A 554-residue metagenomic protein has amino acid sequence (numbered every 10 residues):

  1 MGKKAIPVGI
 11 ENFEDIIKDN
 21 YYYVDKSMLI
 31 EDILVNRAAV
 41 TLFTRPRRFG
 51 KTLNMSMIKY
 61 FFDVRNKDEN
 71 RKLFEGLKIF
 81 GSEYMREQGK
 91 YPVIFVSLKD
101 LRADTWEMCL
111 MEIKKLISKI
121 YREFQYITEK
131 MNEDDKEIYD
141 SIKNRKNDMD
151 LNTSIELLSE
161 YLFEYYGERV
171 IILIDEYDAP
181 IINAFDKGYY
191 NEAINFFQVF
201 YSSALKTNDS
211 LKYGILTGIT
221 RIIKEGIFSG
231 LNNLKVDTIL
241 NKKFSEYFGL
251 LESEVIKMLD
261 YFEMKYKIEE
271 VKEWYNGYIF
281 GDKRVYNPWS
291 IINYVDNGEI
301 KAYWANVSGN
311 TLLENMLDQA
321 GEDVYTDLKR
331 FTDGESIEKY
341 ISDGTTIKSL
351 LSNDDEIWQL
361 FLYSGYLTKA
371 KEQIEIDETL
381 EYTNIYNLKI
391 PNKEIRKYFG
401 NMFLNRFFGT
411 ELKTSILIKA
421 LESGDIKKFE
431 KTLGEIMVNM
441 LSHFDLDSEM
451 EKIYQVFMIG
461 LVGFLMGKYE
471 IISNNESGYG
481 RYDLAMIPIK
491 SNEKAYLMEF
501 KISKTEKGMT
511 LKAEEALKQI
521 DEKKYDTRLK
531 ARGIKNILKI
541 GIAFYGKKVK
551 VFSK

Functional and structural regions predicted by a protein language model:
M1-N66, R71-F80: Walker A/P-loop-proximal flanking segment of P-loop NTPase domains
G9, E14, D63-Y126: P-loop NTPase motor core
Y121, S154-F163, E192-K212, Y525-R528: Substrate-engagement module of ASCE P-loop NTPases
Y166-Y190: Conserved P-loop NTPase "ATPase switch" module shared by AAA+ and STAND
A179, Y189-L231: Sensor-1/coupling segment of RecA-like P-loop NTPase cores
G226-L231, D237-Y294: Amphipathic alpha-helical segments of the small helical/lid subdomains adjacent to P-loop NTPase cores
L234, Y286, I291-K524, V549-K554: Extended alpha-helical interface modules used as scaffolds for assembling large macromolecular complexes
R528-K554: Domain-level recognition of nuclease-like catalytic cores that cleave nucleotide substrates
